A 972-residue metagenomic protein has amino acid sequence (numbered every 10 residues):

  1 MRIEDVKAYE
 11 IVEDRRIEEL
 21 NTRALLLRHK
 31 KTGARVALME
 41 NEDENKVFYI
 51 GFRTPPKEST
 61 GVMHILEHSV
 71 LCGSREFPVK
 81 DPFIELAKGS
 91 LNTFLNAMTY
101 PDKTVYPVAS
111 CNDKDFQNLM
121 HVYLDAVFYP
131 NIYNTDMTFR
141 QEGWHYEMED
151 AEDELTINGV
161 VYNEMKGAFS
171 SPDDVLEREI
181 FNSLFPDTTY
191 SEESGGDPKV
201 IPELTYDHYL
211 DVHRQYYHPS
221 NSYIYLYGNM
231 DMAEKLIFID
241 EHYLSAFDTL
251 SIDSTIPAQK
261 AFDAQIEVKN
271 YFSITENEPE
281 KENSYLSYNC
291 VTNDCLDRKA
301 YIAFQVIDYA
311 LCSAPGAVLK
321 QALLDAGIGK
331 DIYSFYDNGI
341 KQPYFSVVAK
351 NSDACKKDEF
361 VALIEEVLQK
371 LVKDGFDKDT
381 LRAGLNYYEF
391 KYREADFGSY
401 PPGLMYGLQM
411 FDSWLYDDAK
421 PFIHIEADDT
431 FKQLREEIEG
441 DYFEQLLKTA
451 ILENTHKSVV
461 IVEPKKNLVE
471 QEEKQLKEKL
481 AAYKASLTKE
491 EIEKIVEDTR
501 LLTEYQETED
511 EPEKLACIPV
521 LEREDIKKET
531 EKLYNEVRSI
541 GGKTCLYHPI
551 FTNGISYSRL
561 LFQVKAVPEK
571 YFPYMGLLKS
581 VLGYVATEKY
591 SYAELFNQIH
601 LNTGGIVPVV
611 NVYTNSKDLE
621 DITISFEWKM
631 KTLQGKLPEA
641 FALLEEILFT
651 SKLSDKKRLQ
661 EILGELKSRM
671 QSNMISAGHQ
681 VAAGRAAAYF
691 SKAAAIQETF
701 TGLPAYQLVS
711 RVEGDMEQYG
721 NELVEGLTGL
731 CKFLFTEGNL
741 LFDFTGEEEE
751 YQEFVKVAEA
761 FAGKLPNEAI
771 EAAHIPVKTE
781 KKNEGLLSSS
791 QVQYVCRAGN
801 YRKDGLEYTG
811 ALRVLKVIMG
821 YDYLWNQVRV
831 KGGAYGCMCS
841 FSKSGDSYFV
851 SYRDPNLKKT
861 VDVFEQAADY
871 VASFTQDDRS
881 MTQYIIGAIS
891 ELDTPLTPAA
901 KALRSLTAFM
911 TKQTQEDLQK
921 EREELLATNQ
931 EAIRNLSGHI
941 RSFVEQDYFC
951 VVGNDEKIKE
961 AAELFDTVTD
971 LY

Functional and structural regions predicted by a protein language model:
M1-V47: Non-catalytic terminal extensions that flank enzyme cores
E40-E42, Y49, Y162, K166 (+11 more regions): His/Glu-based metal-binding/catalytic segments typifying zinc-dependent metallopeptidases
N45-P55, D81-Y129, D136-E147, D174-K199 (+11 more regions): M16 family metallopeptidases and their MPP-like homologs
V62, L66-V70, L578: Active-site His/Glu-centered metal-binding helix of metallohydrolases
F94, L210-R214, S273-E276, Y333-D337 (+10 more regions): Generic recognition of flexible, low-complexity loop/linker segments
A151-E152, T156-P219, Y225-Y243, F247-I274 (+1 more regions): Hydrophobic, small-residue-rich alpha-helical packing segments that form membrane-like cores
N158, L210-H242, L723-A758, E945: Non-catalytic, conformational "gating/processing" segments within enzyme and secreted inhibitor domains
D211-V212, Y217, Y223, M232-S251 (+3 more regions): Extended, regular secondary-structure scaffolds
